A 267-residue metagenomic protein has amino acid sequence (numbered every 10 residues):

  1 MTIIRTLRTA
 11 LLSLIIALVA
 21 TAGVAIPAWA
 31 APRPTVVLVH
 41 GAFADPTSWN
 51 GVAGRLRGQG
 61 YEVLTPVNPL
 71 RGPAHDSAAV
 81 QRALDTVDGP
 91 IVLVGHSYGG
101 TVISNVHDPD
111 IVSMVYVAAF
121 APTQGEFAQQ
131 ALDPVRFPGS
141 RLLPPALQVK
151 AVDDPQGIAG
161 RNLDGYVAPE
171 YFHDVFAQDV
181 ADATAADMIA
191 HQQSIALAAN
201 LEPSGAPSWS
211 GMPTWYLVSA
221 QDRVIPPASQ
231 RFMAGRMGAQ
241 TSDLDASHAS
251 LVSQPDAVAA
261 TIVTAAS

Functional and structural regions predicted by a protein language model:
M1-A30: Secretory targeting and sorting signals
A31-V87: Active-site catalytic motif of lipid deacylating hydrolases and related acyltransferases
G41-A44, S97-Y98, F120: Active-site glycine-rich loops that stabilize anionic/oxyanionic intermediates across multiple enzyme folds
V94-G99, I103: Gly/Ala-rich beta-loop-alpha elbow adjacent to hydrolase catalytic centers
D110-I111, Y116-A159, A196-A199: Flexible "cap/lid" loop of the alpha/beta hydrolase fold
A190-M237, T241-D245, A249-P255: Conserved serine/cysteine hydrolase catalytic core
V252-A266: Post-His helix in hydrolase/transferase enzymes
